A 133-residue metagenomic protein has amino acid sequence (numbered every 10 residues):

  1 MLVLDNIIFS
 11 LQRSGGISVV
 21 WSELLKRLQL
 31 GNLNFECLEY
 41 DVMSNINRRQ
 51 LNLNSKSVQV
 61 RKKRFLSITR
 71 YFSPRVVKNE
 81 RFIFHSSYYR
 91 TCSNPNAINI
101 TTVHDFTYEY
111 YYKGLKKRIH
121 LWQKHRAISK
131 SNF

Functional and structural regions predicted by a protein language model:
M1-F133: Carbohydrate transferase catalytic cores enriched for Leloir-type hexosyltransferases
